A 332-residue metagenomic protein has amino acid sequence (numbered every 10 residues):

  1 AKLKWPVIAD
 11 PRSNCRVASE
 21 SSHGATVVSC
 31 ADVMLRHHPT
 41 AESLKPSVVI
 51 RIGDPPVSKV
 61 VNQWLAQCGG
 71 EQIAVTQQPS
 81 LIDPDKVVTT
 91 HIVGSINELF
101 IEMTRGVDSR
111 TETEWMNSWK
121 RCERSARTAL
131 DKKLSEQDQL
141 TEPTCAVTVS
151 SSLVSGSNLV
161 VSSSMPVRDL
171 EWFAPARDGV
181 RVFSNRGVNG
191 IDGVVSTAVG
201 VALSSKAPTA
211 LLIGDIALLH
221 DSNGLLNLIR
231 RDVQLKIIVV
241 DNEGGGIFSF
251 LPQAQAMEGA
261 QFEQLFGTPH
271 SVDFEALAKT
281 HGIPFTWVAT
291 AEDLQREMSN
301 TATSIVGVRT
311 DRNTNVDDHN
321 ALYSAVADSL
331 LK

Functional and structural regions predicted by a protein language model:
A1-I73, L81, R177-A207, L219-N223 (+1 more regions): Glycine-rich, anion-gripping cofactor-binding loops and their flanking helix/strand elements in enzyme active sites
A1-S21, S157, D169-L170, Q234 (+1 more regions): Redox- and metal-dependent alpha/beta enzyme cores, enriched for Fe-S-associated oxidoreductases and cofactor-handling
R12-S13, G53-V57, Q78, S164-V167 (+3 more regions): Short glycine-rich anion-binding loops that position phosphate/pyrophosphate groups of nucleotides and phosphorylated
S21-S22, T90-H91, I101, R110 (+2 more regions): Pyridoxal 5′-phosphate
S47-V48, T89, S157, T303: Conserved acidic residues
Q72-A74, Q78-S118: Terminal amphipathic helices with adjacent charged low-complexity linkers/tails
K120-K206: Active-site diphosphate/adenylate-binding microenvironment
A174-K332: Thiamine diphosphate
